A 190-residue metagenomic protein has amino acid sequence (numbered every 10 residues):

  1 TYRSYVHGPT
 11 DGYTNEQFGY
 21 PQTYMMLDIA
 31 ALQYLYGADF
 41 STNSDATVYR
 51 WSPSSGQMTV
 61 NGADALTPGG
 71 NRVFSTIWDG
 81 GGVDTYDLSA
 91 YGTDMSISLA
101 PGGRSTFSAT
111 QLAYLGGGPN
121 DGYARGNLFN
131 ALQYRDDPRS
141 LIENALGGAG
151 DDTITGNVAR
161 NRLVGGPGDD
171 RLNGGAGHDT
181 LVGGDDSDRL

Functional and structural regions predicted by a protein language model:
Y2-T10, Q33-G62, V83-N127, R160 (+1 more regions): GD-rich hexapeptide-repeat beta-solenoids
D11-Q22, G62-A65, G70-V73, L128-A131: Active-site rim elements
M25-A31, P138: Stable alpha-helical elements in mature extracytoplasmic
P68-G69, I77-G81: Extracellular/periplasmic catalytic domains that process cell-envelope and extracellular macromolecules
L88, P138, E143-T153, N157: C-terminal substrate/ligand-recognition segments
N144-L146, T153-T155, R162-P167, R171-A176 (+2 more regions): Short beta-strand elements of solenoid repeat domains
